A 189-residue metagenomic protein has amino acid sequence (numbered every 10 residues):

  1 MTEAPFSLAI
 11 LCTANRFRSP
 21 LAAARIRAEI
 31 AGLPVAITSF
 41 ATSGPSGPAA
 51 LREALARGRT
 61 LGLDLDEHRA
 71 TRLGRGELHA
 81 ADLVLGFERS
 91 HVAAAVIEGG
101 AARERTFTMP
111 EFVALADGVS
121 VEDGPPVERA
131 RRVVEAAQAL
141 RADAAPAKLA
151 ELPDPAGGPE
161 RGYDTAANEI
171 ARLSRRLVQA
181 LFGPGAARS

Functional and structural regions predicted by a protein language model:
M1-S189: Short polar/charged helix/loop
